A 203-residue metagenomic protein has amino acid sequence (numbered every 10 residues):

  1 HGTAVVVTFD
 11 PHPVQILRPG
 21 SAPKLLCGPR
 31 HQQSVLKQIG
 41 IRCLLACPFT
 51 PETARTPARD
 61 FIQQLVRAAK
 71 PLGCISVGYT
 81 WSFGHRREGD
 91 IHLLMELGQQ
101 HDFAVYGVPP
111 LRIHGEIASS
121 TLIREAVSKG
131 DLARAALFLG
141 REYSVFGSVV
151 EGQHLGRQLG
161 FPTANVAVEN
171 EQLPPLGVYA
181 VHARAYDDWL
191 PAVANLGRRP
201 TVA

Functional and structural regions predicted by a protein language model:
H1, G152-A203: Phosphate/ribose-recognition catalytic cores of enzymes acting on nucleotide-derived substrates
G2, I41, F103, R141 (+1 more regions): Short glycine/serine/threonine/alanine-rich loop segments
G2-K70: Core alpha/beta nucleotide-donor-binding catalytic domains of modification enzymes
G2-V5, R30-V35, L137-G140, S148-V149 (+1 more regions): Short low-complexity stretches enriched in small and charged residues
V5-T8, V35-G40, A68, G140-S144 (+3 more regions): A broad, low-specificity signal for short, low-complexity segments enriched in glycine/proline and polar/charged
L17, V149, V166: Short clusters of hydrophobic/aromatic residues that line enzyme substrate/ligand-binding pockets
F49, P110, V168: Active-site donor-binding loop signature of nucleotide-sugar glycosyltransferases
E52-P162, Y186: Classical nucleotidyltransferase
